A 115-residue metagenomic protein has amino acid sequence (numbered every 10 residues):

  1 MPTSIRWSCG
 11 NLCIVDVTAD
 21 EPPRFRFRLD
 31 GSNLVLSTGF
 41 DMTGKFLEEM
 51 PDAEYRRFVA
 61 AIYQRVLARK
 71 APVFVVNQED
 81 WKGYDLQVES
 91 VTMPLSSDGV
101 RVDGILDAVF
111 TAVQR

Functional and structural regions predicted by a protein language model:
M1-R115: Sensory/regulatory domains in signal-transduction proteins
